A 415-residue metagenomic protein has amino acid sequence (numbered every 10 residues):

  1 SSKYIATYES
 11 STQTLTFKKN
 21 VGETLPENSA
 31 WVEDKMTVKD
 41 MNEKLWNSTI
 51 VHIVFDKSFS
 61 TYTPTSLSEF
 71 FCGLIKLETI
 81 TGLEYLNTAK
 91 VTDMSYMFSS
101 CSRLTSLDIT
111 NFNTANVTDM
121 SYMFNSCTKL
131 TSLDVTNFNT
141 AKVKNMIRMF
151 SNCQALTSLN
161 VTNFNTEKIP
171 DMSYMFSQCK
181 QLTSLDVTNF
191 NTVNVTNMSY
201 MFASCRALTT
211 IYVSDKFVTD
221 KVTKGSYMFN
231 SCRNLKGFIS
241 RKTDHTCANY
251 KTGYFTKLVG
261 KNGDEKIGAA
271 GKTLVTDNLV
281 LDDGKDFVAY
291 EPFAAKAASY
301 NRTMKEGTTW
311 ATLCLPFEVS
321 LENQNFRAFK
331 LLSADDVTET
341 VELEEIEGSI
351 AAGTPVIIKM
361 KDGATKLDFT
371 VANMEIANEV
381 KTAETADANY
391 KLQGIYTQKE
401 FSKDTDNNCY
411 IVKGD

Functional and structural regions predicted by a protein language model:
S1-I5, R233-L274: Extracellular/surface-exposed low-complexity segments
S1-T16: Short beta-strand/loop segment at the start of cytosolic alpha/beta domains
T14-P64, E69: LRR flanking "cap" motifs
L15, S48-Y62, I75-T92, S102-T118 (+6 more regions): Structural signature of tandem-repeat unit edges
N20-L25, R233-L235, K361-T365: Acidic glycine-/aspartate-rich tracts in secreted/extracellular proteins
Y96-S100, Y122-S126, R148-N152, Y174-Q178 (+2 more regions): Short beta-strand elements of solenoid repeat domains
N262-Q324, E345-G414: A short, polar beta-strand/turn micro-motif
L321-D335: Short, surface-exposed polybasic-aromatic patches that bind anionic ligands, especially phosphate groups
